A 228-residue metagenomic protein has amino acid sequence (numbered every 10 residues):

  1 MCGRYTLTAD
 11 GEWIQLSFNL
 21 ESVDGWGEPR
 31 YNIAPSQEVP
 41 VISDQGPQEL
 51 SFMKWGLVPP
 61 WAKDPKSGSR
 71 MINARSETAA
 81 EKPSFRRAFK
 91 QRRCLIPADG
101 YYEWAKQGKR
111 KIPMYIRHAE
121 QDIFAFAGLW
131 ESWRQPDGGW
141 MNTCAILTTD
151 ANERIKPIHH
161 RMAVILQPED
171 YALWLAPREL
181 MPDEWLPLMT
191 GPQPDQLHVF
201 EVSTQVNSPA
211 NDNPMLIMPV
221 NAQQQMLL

Functional and structural regions predicted by a protein language model:
M1-L228: Short linear sequence motif anchored by a di-proline
